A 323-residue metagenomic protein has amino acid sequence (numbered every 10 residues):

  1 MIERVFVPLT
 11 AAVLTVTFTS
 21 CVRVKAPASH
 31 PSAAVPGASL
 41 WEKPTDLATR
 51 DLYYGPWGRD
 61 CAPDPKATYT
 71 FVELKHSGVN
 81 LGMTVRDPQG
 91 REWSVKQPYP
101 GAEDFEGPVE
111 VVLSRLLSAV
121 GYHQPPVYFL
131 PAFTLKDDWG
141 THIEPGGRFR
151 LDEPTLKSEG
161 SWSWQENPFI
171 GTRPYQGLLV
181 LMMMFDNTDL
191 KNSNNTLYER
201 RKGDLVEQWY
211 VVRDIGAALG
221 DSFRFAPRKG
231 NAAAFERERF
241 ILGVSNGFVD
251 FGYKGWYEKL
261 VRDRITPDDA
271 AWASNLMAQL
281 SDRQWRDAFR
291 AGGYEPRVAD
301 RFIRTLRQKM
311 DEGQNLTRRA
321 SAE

Functional and structural regions predicted by a protein language model:
M1-L9: Bacterial N-terminal signal peptides that target proteins for export
V13-E73, G90, D282-E323: Regulatory N- and C-terminal appendages and interdomain linkers associated with kinase/kinase-like NTP transferase
D60-S161: Conserved ATP-binding subdomain of kinase catalytic cores across diverse folds
K75-S77, G101-V109, F169-Q176, T188 (+4 more regions): Extracytoplasmic/periplasmic, Sec-exported soluble proteins
G82, E110, S114, L178-L181 (+4 more regions): Extracytoplasmic/secreted envelope proteins and their assembly/folding machinery, especially bacterial periplasmic
F105-E110, G160-A233: Conserved kinase catalytic-core segment
L117, D189, L306: Divalent metal-coordination and catalytic microenvironments
K202-E323: C-terminal catalytic region of ATP-dependent kinase domains
